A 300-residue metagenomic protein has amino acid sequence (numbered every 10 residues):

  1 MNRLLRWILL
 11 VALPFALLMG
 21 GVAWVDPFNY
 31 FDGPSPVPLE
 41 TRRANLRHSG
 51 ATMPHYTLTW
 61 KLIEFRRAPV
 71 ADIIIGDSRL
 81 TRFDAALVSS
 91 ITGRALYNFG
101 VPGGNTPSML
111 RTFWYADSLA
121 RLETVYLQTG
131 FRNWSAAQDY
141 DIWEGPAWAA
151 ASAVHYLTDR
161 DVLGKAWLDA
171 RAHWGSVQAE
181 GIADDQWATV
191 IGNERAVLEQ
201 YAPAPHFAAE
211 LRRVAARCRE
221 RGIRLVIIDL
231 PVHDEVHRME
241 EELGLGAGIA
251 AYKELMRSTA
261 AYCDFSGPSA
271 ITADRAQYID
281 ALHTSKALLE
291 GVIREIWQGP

Functional and structural regions predicted by a protein language model:
M1-P69: N-terminal secretory targeting modules
A68-S152: Membrane-embedded segments
V70-A71, R94, R121-T124, R219-V226 (+1 more regions): Loop/turn elements at helix/coil->beta-strand transitions in domains of secreted/extracellular proteins
N98-G103, V197-A204, M239-E242, Y278-I279: Second-shell loop/turn segments in exported
L110, A204-R212, L243-K253: Well-ordered, non-membrane alpha-helical segments in soluble/globular domains
T124-R221: Secreted/periplasmic serine-hydrolase-like ester/acetyl group-modifying domain
A215-E242: Active-site segments of SGNH/GDSL-like serine hydrolases that catalyze O-acetyl group transfer/hydrolysis on lipids
L243, A247-P300: C-terminal regions of proteins
